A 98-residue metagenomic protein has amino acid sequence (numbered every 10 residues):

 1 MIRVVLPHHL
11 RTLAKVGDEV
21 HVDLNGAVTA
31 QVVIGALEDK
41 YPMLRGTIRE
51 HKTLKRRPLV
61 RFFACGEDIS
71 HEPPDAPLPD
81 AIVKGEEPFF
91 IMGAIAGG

Functional and structural regions predicted by a protein language model:
M1-G97: Ubiquitin-like/PB1-type beta-grasp interaction modules and other compact soluble beta-rich domains
